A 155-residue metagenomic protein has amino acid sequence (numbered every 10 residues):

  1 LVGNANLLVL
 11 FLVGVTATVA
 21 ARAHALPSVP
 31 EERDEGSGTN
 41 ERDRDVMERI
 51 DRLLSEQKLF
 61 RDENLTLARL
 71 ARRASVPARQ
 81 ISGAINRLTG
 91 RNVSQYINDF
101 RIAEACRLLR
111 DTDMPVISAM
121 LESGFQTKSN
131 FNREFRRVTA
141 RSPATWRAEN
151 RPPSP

Functional and structural regions predicted by a protein language model:
L1-S28: Interfacial "cap-and-anchor" motif at the non-cytosolic start of specific transmembrane alpha-helices
R22-E48, R87, R91: Short, Lys/Arg-enriched, Trp-marked, Pro/Gly-tolerant hinge/linker segments that flank
S37, R133-P155: …primarily DNA-binding HTH/wHTH and HhH modules…
D51-L65, I85, T89, C106-M114 (+1 more regions): Basic, amphipathic alpha-helical hairpins
A68, R79, P115-S118, S129 (+1 more regions): Residues within helix-turn-helix
R72, G83, L121-E122, R137 (+1 more regions): Alpha-helical residues within the helix-turn-helix
I81, N130-F131, F135: Short hydrophobic/aromatic patch on the recognition helix
R87-S123, E149-P155: Terminal helix-turn-helix DNA-binding modules in bacterial transcription factors
